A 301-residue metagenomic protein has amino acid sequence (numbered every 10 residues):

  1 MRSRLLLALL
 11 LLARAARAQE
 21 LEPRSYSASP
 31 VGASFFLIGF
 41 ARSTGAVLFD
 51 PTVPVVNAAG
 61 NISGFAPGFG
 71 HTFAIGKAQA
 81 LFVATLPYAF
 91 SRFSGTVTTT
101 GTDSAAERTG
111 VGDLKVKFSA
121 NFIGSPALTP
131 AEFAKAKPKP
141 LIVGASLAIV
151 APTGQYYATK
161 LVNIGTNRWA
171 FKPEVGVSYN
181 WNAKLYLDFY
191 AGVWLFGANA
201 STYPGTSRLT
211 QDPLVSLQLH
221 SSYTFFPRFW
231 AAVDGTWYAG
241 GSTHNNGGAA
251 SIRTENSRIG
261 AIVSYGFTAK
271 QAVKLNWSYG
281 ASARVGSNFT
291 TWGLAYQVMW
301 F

Functional and structural regions predicted by a protein language model:
G32, A59-P67, A78, T109-V116 (+5 more regions): Residues that define the transmembrane beta-barrel architecture of outer-membrane proteins
S34-F36, A80-A84, V116, L141-L147 (+6 more regions): Transmembrane beta-strands of outer-membrane beta-barrel proteins
I38-F40, P67-H71, V116-F122, L147 (+6 more regions): Residues on the lipid-exposed face of transmembrane beta-strands in outer-membrane beta-barrel proteins
F40-A46, L86-R92, F122, I149-Q155 (+4 more regions): Transmembrane beta-strands of outer-membrane beta-barrel pores
S43-G64, T102-S104, A158-N163: Surface-exposed strand-loop-strand hairpins of Gram-negative outer-membrane beta-barrel proteins
A46-V47, K77-A80, S125-P126, K184-L187 (+2 more regions): Repeated loop/turn-to-beta-strand initiation elements of outer-membrane beta-barrel proteins
A89-T210: Outer-membrane pore/translocation modules
S201, G205-F301: Outer membrane beta-barrel transmembrane domains
